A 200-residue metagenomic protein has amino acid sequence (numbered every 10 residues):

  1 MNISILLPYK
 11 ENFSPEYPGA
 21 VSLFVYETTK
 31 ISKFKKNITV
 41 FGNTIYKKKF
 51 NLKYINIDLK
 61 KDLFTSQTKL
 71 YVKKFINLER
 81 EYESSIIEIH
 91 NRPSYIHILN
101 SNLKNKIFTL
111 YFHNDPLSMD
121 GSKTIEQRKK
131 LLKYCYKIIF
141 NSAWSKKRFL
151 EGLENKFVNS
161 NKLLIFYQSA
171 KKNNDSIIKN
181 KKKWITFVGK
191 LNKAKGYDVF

Functional and structural regions predicted by a protein language model:
S4, I139, N174-K195: Conserved donor-binding/catalytic core segment of Leloir-type glycosyltransferases
L7-P15, F24-Q67: N-terminal strand-loop element at the rim of the active site of nucleotide-sugar-dependent glycosyltransferases
E27, I76-N77, G121-F140: Membrane-proximal helix-turn-helix segments that form the acceptor-binding/catalytic region of lipid-linked
K61-I86, I96, K123: An amphipathic, basic-hydrophobic alpha-helix
I89-Y95, F112: Short His-centered aromatic/hydrophobic patch
D120-S122, L150, L164-K183: Acidic anion/phosphate-binding donor-loop and adjacent secondary structure in glycosyltransferase catalytic cores
R128-K129, K133-K162, A170-K172: A short, active-site helix/loop in glycosyltransferases that binds the activated sugar's phosphate group
